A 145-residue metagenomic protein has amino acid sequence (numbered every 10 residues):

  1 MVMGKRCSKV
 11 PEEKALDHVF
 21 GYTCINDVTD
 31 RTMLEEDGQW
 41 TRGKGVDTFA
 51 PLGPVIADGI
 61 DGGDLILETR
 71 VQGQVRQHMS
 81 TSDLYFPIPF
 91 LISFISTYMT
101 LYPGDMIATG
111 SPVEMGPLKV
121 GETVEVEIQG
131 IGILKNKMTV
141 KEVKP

Functional and structural regions predicted by a protein language model:
M1-K5, T23-D27, I56, V71: Short, structured patches in soluble enzyme cores that scaffold and shape functional sites
C7-V10, I60-G62: Short helix-loop capping/hinge motifs at secondary-structure junctions, enriched in acidic/polar residues
S8-Y22: N-terminal accessory regions of nucleic-acid-interacting proteins
G21-C24, T123: A short, gly/pro- and small-residue-rich
R31-P145: Catalytic-pocket segment enriched in acidic/His residues
